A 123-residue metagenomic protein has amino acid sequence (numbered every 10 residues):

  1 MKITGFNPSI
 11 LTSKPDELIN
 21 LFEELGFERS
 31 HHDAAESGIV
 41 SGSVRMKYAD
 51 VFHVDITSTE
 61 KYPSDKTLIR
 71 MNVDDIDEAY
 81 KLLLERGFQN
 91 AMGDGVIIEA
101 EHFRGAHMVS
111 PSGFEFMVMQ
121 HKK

Functional and structural regions predicted by a protein language model:
M1, Y62, A91-M92: Generic signal for short, ordered secondary-structure residues within or immediately flanking folded domains
M1-I19, L25, H31, T67-I69 (+1 more regions): N-terminal beta-strand motif that seeds the catalytic metal site of vicinal oxygen chelate
T4-K14, S43-V44, T59-R86, R104-V109 (+1 more regions): Vicinal oxygen chelate
N7, E23-L25, S30, G42 (+4 more regions): A general secondary-structure boundary signal
N20-L25, L82-G87: Short amphipathic alpha-helices in soluble, non-transmembrane regions that often serve as interface/regulatory elements
R29-D65, E115-H121: Conserved short beta-strand elements that form part of the metal-binding/catalytic scaffold of enzyme active sites
H32, R86-K123: Vicinal oxygen chelate
